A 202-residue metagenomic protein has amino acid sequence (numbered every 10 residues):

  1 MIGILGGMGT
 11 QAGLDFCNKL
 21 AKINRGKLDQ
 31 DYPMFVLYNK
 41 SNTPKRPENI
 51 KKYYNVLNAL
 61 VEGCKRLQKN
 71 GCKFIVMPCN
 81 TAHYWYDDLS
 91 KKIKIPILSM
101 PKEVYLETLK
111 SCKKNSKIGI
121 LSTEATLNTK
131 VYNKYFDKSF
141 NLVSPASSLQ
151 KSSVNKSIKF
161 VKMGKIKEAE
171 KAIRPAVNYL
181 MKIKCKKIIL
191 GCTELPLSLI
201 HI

Functional and structural regions predicted by a protein language model:
M1-N55, L127-K165: N-terminal glycine-rich anion-binding loop in soluble enzyme alpha/beta folds
G3, G119-L121, K186: Conserved beta-strand elements of the Class I
L28-Q30, L89-K110: Short, acidic/small-residue loops that bind anionic groups at enzyme active sites
K51-R66, E168-A176: Glycine-rich, highly charged phosphate/nucleotide-binding loops
C72-K73, N115, C185-K186: Short, high-confidence coil segments that cap the C-terminus of an alpha-helix and link into the following beta-strand
P78-A82, C192-E194: Short, thiol/selenol-centered motifs that function as redox-active sites or metal-ligating centers
I200-I202: Conserved small/polar residues in nucleotide/adenosyl-binding loops
